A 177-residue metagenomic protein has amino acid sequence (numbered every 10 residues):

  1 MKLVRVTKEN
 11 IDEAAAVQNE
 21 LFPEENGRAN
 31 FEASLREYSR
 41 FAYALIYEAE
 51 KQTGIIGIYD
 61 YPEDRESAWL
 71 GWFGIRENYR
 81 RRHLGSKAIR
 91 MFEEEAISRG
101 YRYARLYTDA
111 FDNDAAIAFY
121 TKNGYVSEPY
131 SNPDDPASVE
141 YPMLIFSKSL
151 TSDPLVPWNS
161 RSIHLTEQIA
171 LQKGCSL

Functional and structural regions predicted by a protein language model:
M1-K2: Extreme N-terminal starter segment of soluble prokaryotic enzymes
R5-G71, R76-N78, I89-M91, E95 (+3 more regions): Acetyl-CoA-dependent GNAT
R40-A42, E140-I145: Short hydrophobic/aromatic beta-strand or adjacent loop that forms the aromatic wall/cage of a ligand/substrate-binding
R82-K87: A short glycine-leucine-enriched loop at secondary-structure breakpoints that most characteristically corresponds
A96-T108: Conserved GNAT acetyl-CoA-binding A-motif
L106-I117, P133-V139: Conserved beta-strand-loop-alpha-helix junction that forms the acyl-donor binding cleft
F119-Y120, Y125: Conserved active-site tyrosine of GNAT-family acetyltransferases
P154-W158: Alpha-helical linker/edge segments of TPR/alpha-solenoid repeat scaffolds and analogous pre-/post-domain helices
